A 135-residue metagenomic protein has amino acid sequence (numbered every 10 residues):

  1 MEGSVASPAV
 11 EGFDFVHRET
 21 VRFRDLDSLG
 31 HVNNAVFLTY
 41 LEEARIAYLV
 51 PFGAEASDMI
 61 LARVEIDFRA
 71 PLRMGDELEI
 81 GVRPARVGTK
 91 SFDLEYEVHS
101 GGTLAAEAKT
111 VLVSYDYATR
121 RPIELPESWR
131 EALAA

Functional and structural regions predicted by a protein language model:
M1-H17, F68-M74, A85-A135: HotDog/MaoC-like acyl-thioester-processing domains
E2-R63, Y117-A135: Hot-dog-fold acyl-thioester-processing enzymes
